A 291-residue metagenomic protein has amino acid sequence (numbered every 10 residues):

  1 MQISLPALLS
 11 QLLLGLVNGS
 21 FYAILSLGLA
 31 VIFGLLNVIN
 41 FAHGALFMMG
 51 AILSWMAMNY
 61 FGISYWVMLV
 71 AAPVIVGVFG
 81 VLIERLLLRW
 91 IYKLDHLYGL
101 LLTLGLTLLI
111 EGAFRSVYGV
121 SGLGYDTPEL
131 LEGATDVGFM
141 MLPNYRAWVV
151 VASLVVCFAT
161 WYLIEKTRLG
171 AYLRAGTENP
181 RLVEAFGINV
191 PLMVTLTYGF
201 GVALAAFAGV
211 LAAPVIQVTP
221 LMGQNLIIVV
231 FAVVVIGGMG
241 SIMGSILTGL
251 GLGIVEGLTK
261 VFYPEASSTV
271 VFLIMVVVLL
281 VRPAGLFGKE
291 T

Functional and structural regions predicted by a protein language model:
M1-I24, L53, I63-M68, L94-Y98 (+3 more regions): Membrane-interfacial amphipathic/re-entrant helices at transmembrane-helix boundaries
A7, L86, V117, E178-A185 (+2 more regions): Cytosolic-side transmembrane-helix boundaries in multi-pass membrane proteins
A7-M58, L86-K93, L97-Y98, V234-I242: Single transmembrane alpha-helix segments in multi-pass membrane proteins
N18, M140-V218, I242-T248: Helix-loop-helix "hairpin" substructures at the membrane interface of multi-pass membrane proteins
Y22, S26, G62-V74, Y198-A205 (+3 more regions): Transmembrane alpha-helical segments in multi-pass inner-membrane proteins
A51-W55, A72-F79, L104-F114, A152-W161 (+3 more regions): Hydrophobic core segments of alpha-helical transmembrane domains in multi-pass membrane transport and ion-translocation
G62-L106, A113, L247-T248, L252 (+1 more regions): Alpha-helical transmembrane segments within multi-pass membrane transporters and channels
W90-K166, M193-L196, Q217, L258 (+4 more regions): Transmembrane helix-bundle core of multi-pass membrane transporters and related energy-transducing complexes
